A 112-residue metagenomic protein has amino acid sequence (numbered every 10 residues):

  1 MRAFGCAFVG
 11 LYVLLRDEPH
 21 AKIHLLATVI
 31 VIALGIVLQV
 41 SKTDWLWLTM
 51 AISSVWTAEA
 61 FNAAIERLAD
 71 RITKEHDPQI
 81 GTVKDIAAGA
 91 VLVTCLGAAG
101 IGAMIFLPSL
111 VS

Functional and structural regions predicted by a protein language model:
M1-I65, I72, H76-P78, K84 (+1 more regions): Hydrophobic alpha-helical transmembrane segments
